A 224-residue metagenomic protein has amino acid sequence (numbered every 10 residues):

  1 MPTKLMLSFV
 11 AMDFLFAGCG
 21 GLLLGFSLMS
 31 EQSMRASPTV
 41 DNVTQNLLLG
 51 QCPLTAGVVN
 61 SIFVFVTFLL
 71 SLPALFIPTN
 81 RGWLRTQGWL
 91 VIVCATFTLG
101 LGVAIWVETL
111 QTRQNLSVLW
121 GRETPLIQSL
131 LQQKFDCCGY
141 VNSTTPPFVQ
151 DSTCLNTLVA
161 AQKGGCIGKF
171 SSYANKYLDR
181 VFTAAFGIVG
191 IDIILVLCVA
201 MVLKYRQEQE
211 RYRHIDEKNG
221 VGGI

Functional and structural regions predicted by a protein language model:
P2-V118, A185-R211: Signature of small four-pass
V43-L47, L99-V181: Disulfide- and glycan-decorated extracellular loop modules of small multi-pass membrane proteins, especially 4-TM
N80, G165, I188, K218-G222: Alpha-helix initiation/capping motif
K134, Q209-I224: Non-transmembrane, juxtamembrane loop and terminal tail segments of multi-pass eukaryotic membrane proteins
G168-N175, K204, E217-I224: Hydrophobic transmembrane alpha-helix bundles
